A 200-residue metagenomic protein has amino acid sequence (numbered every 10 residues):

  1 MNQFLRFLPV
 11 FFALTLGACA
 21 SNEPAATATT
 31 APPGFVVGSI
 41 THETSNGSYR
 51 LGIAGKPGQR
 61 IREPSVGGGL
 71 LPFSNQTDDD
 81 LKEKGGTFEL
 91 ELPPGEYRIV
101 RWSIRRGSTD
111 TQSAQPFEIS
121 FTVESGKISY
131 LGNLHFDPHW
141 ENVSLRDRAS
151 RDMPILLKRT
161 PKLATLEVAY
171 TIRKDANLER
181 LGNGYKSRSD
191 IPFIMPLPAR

Functional and structural regions predicted by a protein language model:
M1-C19: Sec-dependent bacterial lipoprotein signal peptides
C19-F73, I104-R200: Primarily secretory-pathway and cell-envelope proteins
G68-K84: Short, acidic Ser/Thr/Gly-rich low-complexity loop/linker segments typical of extracellular and cell-surface proteins
D79, F88, T109-T111: Short consensus segments that form the blades of beta-propeller domains, in both extracellular/periplasmic
K84-E91: Short, surface-exposed beta-strand/beta-hairpin micro-motifs centered on an aromatic residue
P93-R101: A short tyrosine-centered beta-strand micro-motif
